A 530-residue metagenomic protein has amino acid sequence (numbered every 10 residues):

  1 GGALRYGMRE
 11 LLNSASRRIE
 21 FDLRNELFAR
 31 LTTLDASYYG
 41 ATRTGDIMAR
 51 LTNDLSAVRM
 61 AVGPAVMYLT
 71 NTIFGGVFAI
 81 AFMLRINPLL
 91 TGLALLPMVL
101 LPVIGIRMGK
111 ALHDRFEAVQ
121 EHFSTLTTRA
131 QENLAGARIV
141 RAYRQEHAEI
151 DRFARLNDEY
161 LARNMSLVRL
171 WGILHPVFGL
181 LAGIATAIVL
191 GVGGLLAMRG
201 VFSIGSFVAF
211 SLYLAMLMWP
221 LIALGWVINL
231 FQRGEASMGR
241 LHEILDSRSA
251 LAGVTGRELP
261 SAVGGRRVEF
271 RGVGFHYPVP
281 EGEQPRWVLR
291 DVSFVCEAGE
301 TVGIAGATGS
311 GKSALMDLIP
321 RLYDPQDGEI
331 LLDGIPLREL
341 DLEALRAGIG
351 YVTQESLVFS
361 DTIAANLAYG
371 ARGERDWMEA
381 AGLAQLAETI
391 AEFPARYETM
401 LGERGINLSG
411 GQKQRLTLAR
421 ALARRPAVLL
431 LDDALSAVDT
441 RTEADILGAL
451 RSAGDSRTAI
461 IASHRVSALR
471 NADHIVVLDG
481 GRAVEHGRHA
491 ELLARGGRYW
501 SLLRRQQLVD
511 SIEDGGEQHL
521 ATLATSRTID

Functional and structural regions predicted by a protein language model:
G1-F21, A29, G40, L93 (+3 more regions): Transmembrane-helix motif of ABC transporter permease domains
R17, G45, A49, N53 (+3 more regions): Short active-site loops of ABC-family nucleotide-binding domains
L31, F153, L241, F270-G272: Conserved catalytic Walker-motif region of ABC-type ATPase nucleotide-binding domains
A36-S37, N53-V62, V66, T70 (+8 more regions): An intracellular "coupling" helix at the cytosolic face of ABC transporter transmembrane type-1 domains
P64-A118, V189-F202: Transmembrane helices of ABC transporter permease
F82-L96, S166-G239, I244-L245: Helix-loop-helix
S261-D530: ABC-type nucleotide-binding domain
